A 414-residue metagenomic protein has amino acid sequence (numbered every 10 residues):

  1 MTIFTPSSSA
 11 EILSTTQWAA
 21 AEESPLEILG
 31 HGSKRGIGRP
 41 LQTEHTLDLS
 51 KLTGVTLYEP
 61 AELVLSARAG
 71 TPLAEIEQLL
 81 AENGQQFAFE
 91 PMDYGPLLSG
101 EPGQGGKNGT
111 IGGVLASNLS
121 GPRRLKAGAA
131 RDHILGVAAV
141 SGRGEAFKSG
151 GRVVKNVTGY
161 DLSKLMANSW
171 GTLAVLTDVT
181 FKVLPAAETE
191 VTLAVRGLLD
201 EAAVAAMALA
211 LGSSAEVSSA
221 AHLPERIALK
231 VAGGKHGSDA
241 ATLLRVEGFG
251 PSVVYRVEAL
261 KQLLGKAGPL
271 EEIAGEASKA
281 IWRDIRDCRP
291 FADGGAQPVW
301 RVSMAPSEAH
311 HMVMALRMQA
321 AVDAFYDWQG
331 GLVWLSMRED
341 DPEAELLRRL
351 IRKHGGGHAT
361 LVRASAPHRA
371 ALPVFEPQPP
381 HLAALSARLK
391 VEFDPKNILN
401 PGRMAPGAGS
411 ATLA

Functional and structural regions predicted by a protein language model:
M1-L26, L49-G105, L115, L119-R152 (+1 more regions): N-terminal glycine-rich flavin-associated loop
A20, A81, L211, R352-G355: Anion (oxyanion) recognition and catalysis
I28-K34: Glycine-rich beta-strand-to-loop/alpha-helix junction loops that act as flexible
R35-L41, A232-K235: Short glycine-biased active-site loop of nucleotidyltransferases that positions the nucleotide triphosphate and helps
I37-T43, S50, L97-L98, G268-A414: Conserved glycine-rich FAD pyrophosphate-binding loop
A74-I76, D200-A205, P251-E258, E308-M314 (+1 more regions): Short, conserved charged micro-motifs
A116, L135-A296: C-terminal substrate-binding/cap subdomain adjacent to the FAD-binding core in PCMH-type and related FAD-linked
